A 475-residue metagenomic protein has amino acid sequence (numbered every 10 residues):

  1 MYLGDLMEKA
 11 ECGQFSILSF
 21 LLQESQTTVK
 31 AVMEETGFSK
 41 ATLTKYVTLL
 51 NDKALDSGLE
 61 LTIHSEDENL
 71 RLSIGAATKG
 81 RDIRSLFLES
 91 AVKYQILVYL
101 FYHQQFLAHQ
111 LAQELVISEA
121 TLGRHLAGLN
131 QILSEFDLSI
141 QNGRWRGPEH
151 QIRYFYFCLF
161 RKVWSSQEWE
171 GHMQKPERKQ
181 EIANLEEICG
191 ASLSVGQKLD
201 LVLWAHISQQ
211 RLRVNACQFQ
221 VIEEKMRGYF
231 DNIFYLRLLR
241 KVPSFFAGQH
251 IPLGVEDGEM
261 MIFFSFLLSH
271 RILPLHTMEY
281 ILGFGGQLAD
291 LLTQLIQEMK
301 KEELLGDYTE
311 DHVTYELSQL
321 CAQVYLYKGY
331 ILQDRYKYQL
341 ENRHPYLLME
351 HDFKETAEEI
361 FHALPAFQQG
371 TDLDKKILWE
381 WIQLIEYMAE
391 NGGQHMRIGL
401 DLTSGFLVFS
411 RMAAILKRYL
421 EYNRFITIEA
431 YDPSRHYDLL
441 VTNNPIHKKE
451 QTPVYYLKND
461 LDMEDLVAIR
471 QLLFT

Functional and structural regions predicted by a protein language model:
Y2-T475: A cross-family "folded-core" feature that marks the main globular domain of proteins
